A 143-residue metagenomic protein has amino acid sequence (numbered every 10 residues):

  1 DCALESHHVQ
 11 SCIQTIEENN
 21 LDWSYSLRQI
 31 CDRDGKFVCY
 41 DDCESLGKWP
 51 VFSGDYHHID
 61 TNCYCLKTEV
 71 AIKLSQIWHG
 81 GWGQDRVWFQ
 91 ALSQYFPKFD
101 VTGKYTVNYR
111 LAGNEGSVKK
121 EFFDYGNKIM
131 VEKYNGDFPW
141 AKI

Functional and structural regions predicted by a protein language model:
D1-I143: Nucleotide-sugar donor-binding/catalytic module of glycosyltransferases that assemble extracellular/cell-envelope
